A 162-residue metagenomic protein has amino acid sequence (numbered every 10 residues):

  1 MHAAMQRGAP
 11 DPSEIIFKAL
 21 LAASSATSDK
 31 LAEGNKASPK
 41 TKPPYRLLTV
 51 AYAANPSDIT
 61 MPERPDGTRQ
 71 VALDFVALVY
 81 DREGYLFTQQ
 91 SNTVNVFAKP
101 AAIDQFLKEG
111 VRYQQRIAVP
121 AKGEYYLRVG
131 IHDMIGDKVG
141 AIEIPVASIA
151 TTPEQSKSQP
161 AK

Functional and structural regions predicted by a protein language model:
M1-K162: Scaffold/interface architecture of coatomer-like assemblies
